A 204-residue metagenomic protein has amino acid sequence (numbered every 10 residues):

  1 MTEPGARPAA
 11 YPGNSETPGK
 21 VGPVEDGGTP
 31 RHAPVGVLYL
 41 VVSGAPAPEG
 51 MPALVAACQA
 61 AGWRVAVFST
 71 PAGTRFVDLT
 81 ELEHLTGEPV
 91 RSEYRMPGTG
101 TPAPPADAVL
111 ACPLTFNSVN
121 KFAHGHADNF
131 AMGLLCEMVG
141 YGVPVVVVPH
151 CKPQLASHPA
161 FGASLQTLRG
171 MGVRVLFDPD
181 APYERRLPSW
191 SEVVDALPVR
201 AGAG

Functional and structural regions predicted by a protein language model:
T2-G204: A cross-family phosphate/adenosyl-ligand binding-site feature
